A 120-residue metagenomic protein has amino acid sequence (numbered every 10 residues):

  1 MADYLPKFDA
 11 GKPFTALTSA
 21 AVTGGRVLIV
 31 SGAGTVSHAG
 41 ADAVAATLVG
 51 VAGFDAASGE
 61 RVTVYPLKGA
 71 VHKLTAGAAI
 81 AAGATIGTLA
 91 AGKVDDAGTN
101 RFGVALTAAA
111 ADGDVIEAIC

Functional and structural regions predicted by a protein language model:
M1-C120: Surface-exposed, low-hydrophobicity beta-strand/loop segments enriched in small/polar/acidic residues
